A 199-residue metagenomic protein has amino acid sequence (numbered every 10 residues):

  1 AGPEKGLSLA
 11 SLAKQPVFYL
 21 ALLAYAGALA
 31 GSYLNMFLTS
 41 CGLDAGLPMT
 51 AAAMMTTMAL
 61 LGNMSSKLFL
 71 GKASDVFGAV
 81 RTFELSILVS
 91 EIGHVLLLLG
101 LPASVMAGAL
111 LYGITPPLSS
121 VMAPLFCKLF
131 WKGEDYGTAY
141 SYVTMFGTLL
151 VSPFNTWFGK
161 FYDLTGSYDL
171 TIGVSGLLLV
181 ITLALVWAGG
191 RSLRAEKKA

Functional and structural regions predicted by a protein language model:
A1-F18: Juxtamembrane intracellular "pre-TM" segments in multi-pass secondary transporters
A13-L70, F154: Extracytoplasmic gate region of multi-pass secondary transporters
G42-L43, A73-S74, F158-G166: Interfacial helix-cap and linker-helix signal at transmembrane-aqueous boundaries of multi-pass secondary transporters
M49-T50, G133-V143: Loop-to-transmembrane helix entry/capping segments in MFS-fold secondary transporters and related SLC/MFSD carriers
R81-L96: Structural signature of the two symmetry-related core transmembrane helices
A103-L111: Paired small-residue
L118-W131: Intracellular juxtamembrane helix-capping segments at the cytosolic ends of symmetry-related transmembrane helices
G173-A199: Multi-pass alpha-helical transporter architecture, strongest for 12-TM Major Facilitator/SLC carriers used
